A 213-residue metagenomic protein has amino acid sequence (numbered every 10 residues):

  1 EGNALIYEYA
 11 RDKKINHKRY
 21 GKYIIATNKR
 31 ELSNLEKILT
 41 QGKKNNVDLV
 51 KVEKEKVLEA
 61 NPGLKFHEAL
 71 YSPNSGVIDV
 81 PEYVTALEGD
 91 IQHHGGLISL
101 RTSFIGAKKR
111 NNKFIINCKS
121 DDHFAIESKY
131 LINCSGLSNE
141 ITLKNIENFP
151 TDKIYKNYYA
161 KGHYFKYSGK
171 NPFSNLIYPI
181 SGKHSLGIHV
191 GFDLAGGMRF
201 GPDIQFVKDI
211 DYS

Functional and structural regions predicted by a protein language model:
E1-K56, F66, G187: Dinucleotide-binding Rossmann-like beta1-alpha1 core, especially the glycine-rich loop that anchors the ADP
I15-H17, A125, K129-Y130, S135-S213: Active-site substrate-recognition segment that forms the wall of the catalytic cavity or substrate channel
G21, E53, P73-N74, L100 (+1 more regions): A secondary-structure boundary/capping signal
I24, A69, Y164-K166: Conserved hydrophobic/aromatic beta-strand scaffold that supports enzyme active sites
R30-N34, A60-H67, K108-I115: A short, glycine/Asx- and small/polar-enriched loop/turn that sits immediately N-terminal to a beta-strand
V50-E53, I98-L100, N133, F200: General beta-strand structural signal in soluble alpha/beta enzymes
L70-Y130: Helical element adjacent to the flavin cofactor pocket in flavoenzyme catalytic cores
